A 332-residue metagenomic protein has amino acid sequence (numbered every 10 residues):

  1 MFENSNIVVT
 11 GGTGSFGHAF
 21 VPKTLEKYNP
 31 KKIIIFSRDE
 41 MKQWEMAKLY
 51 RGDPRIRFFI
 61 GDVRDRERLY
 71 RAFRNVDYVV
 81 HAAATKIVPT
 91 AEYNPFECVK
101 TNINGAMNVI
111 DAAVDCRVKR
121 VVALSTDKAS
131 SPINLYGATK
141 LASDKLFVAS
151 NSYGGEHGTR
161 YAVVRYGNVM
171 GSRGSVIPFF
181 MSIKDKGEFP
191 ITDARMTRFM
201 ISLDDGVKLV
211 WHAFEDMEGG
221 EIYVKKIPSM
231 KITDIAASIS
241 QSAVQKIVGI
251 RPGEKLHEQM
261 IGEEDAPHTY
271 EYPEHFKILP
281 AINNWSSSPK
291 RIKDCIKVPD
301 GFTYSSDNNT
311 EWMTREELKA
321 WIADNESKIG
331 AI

Functional and structural regions predicted by a protein language model:
M1-N4, D115, K145, A149-V164 (+1 more regions): Strand-loop microenvironment adjacent to phosphate/nucleotide-handling motifs in alpha/beta enzyme folds
N6-E26: N-terminal Rossmann NAD(P)H-binding glycine-rich loop of SDR-like oxidoreductase domains
K23-K32, R117: Conserved S-adenosyl-L-methionine
Y28-K42: Conserved glycine-rich Rossmann-like NAD(P)H-binding loop of the short-chain dehydrogenase/reductase
D39, D127, P228: Residues in the short beta-alpha loop(s) of Rossmann-like NAD(P)-binding domains
K48-K100: NAD(P)H-binding glycine-rich loop region in Rossmannoid oxidoreductase-like domains and their noncatalytic homologs
F58, C98, V121, Y161-V164: Hydrophobic/aromatic anchor residues within beta-strands of the central parallel beta-sheet of Rossmann-like
H81, T85-L141, K145, A149: Conserved Rossmann-fold NAD(P)-dependent oxidoreductase catalytic core, especially the SDR/UDP-sugar
